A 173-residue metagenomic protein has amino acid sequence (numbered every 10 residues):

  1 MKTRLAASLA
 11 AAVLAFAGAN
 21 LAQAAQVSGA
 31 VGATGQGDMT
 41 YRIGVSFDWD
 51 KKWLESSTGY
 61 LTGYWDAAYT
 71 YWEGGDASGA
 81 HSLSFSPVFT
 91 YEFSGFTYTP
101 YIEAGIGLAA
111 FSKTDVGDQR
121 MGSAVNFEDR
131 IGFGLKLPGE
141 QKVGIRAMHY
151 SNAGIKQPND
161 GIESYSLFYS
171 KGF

Functional and structural regions predicted by a protein language model:
M1-A24: Cleavable N-terminal export/targeting peptides
L21-A25, D50-L61, S94-P100, E140: Short loop/turn motifs that connect adjacent beta-strands in outer-membrane beta-barrel proteins
G29-A33, G63-Y71, I102-L108, I145-H149: Transmembrane beta-barrel strands of outer-membrane/channel proteins
A30-V31, E73-G75, V116-Q119, N152-I155: Extracellular loop and loop/strand-boundary signature of outer-membrane beta-barrel proteins
A33, F47-W49, Y91-F93, L135-L137 (+1 more regions): Residue-level signature of outer-membrane beta-barrel architecture
A33-G37, A77-H81, Q119-V125, Q157-I162: Replace "Gram-negative outer membrane beta-barrel proteins" with "bacterial and organellar outer membrane beta-barrel
Y41-V45, G161-F173: Outer-membrane beta-barrel "beta-signal"
I43-V45, P87-F89, I131-F133, L167: Membrane-embedded beta-strands of outer-membrane beta-barrel proteins, especially the hydrophobic/small aromatic
